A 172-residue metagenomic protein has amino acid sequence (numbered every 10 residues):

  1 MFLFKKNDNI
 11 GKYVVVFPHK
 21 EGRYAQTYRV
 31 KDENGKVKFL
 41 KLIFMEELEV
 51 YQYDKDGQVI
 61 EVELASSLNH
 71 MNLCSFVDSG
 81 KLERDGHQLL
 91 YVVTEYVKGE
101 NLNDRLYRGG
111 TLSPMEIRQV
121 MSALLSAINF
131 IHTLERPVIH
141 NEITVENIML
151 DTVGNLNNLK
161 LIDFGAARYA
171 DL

Functional and structural regions predicted by a protein language model:
V16-G22, T27: Protein kinase glycine-rich loop
E47-S67: AlphaC helix of the eukaryotic protein kinase fold
D78-K81: A short, aromatic-enriched beta-strand patch in the conserved N-lobe beta-sheet of the protein kinase catalytic domain
D85-N101: Conserved short submotifs of the Hanks-type protein kinase catalytic core that shape the nucleotide-binding pocket
L102-L112: AlphaC helix of the protein kinase catalytic domain
V120-M121: Activation segment signature within eukaryotic-like protein kinase domains
H132-D151: Catalytic-loop of the protein kinase fold
